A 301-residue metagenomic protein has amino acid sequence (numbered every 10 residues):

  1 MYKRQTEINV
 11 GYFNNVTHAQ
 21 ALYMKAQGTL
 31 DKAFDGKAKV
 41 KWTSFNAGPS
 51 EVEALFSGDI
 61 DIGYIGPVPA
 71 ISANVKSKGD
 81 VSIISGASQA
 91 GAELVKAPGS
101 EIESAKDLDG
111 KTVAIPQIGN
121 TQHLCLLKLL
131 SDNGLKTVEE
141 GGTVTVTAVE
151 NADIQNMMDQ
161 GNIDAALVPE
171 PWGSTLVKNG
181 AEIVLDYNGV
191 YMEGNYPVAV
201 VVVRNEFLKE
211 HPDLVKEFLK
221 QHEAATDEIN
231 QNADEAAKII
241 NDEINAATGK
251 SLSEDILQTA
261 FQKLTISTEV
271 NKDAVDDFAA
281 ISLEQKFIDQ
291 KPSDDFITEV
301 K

Functional and structural regions predicted by a protein language model:
M1-Q5: Conserved small/polar residues in nucleotide/adenosyl-binding loops
T6-T147, D164-E170: Short, glycine-/small- and polar/acidic-enriched structural segments that line small-molecule recognition paths
A19-Y23, G28, K32, E53 (+15 more regions): Solvent-exposed, polar/charged alpha-helical surfaces in well-ordered, non-transmembrane soluble domains, broadly
T29-A38, G189-E193, F261-K272: Short, solvent-exposed loop/beta-turn-alpha elements that line the ligand-binding surface or hinge of extracytoplasmic
K39-K41, T137-T143, N245-Q258, D289-D295: Short, surface-exposed acidic
V68-P69, S77, E140-T143, T147 (+1 more regions): Pocket-lining segment of extracytoplasmic ligand-binding domains
K209-F287: Secondary-structure end/capping motifs
A279-K301: Conserved C-terminal helix/tail region of periplasmic/extracytoplasmic solute-binding proteins
